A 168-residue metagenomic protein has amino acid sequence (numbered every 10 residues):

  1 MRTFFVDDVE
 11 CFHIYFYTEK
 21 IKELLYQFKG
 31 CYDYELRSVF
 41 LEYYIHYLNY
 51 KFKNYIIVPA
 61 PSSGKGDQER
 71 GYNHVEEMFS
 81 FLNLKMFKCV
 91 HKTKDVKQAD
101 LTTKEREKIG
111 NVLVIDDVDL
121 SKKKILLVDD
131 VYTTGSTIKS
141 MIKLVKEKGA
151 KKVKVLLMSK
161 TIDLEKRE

Functional and structural regions predicted by a protein language model:
M1-I56, G64-Y72, H91-D119, S159-K166: Active-site-facing substrate-recognition patch
H46, S80-L84, K139, K143-E147: Short, well-ordered alpha-helices that flank and scaffold nucleotide-derived cofactor binding pockets
Y55-I57, K124-L126: Structural motif
P59-P61, D129, L157-S159: Short beta-strand/turn micro-motifs composed of small residues that flank or help shape donor/cofactor-binding pockets
G71-F79: Short, highly selective alpha-helical patches that border small-molecule cofactor pockets in redox/cofactor-processing
M78-K97: Histidine/lysine/aspartate-rich catalytic loop segments that bind and position anionic ligands
L127-M141: A phosphate-binding catalytic loop at a beta-strand-loop-alpha-helix junction that coordinates phosphoryl groups
K139-E168: PRPP-dependent phosphoribosyltransferase catalytic core
